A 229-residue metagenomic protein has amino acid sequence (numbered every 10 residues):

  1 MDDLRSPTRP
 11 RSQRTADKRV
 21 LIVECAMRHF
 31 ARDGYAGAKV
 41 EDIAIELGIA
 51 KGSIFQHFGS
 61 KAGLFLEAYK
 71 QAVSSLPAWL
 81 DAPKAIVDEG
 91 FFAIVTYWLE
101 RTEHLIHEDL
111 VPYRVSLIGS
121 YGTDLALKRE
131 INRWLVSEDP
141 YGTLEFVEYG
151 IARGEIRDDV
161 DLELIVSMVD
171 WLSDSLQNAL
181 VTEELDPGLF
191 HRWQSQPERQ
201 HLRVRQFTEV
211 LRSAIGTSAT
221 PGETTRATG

Functional and structural regions predicted by a protein language model:
M1-S6, H104, S137-R153, W171-G229: C-terminal peripheral helix-coil segments that are non-catalytic and often amphipathic
D2, L21, H29-G63, E67: Helix-turn-helix
R11, A36-G37, I156, V160: Short, charged helix-capping/linker segments at alpha-helix termini
T15, Y69, V73, V95 (+2 more regions): Amphipathic, non-transmembrane alpha-helical scaffold segments
K18-M27, I43, A68-A72, L76 (+1 more regions): Generic hydrophobic, amphipathic alpha-helix propensity
E67, D81-V111, L162-V169, Q200-V204: Hydrophobic alpha-helical connector segments
E103-L144, L164-V166, R192-P197: Short secondary-structure transition hinges
W134-L135, A152-D170: All-alpha amphipathic helical-bundle segments outside canonical DNA-binding/catalytic cores that form hydrophobic
